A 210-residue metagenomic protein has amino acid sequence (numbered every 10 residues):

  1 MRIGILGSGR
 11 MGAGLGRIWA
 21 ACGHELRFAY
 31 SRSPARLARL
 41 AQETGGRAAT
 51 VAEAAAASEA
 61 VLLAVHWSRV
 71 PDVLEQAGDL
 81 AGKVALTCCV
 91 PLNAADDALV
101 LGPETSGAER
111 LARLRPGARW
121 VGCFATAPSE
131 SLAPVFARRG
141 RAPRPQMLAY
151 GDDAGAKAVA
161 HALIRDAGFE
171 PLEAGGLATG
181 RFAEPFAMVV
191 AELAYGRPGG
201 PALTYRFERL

Functional and structural regions predicted by a protein language model:
M1-T44: NAD(P)+-binding Rossmann beta1-loop-alpha1 motif at the extreme N-terminus of oxidoreductases
G45-G46, V51-A95: Rossmann-like NAD(P)-binding element
A48, R119-C123, L172-A174: General beta-strand structural signal in soluble alpha/beta enzymes
Q76-K83, L114-R115, R139-R141: Short, conserved loop/helix-junction motifs that constitute active-site signature segments in enzyme catalytic cores
C89-R138: Rossmann-fold NAD(P)-binding glycine/threonine-rich loop
A142-L210: Active-site-lining helix/loop region of Rossmann-like oxidoreductase modules
